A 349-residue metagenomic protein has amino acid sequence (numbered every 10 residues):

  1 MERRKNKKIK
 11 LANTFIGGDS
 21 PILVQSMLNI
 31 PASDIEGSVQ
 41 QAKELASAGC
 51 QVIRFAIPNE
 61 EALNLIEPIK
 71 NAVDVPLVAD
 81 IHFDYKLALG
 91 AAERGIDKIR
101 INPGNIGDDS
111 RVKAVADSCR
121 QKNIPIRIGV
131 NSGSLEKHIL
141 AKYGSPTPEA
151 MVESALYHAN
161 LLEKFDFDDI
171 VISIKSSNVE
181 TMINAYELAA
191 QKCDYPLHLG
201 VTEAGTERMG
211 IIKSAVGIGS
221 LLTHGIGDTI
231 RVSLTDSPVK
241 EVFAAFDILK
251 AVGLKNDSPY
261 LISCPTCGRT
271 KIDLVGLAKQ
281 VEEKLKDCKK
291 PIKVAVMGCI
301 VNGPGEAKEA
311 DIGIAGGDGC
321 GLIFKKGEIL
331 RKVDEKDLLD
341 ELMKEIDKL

Functional and structural regions predicted by a protein language model:
M1-M27, R120, E283: N-terminal amphipathic alpha-helix/helix-capping segment at the start of soluble metabolic enzymes
D19-G37, A56, V75-F83, I139-V152 (+1 more regions): Active-site mouth loops of central-metabolism enzymes
I22-L28, I53-F55, L77-I81, I99-I101 (+6 more regions): Hydrophobic faces of well-ordered beta-strands that scaffold small-molecule active sites in alpha/beta enzyme cores
N29, I35, A46-I69, R100-D108 (+1 more regions): Glycine-rich, proline-tolerant flexible connector loops at the mouths of alpha/beta enzymes
E60-I81, A114-I126, Y186-L197, V281-E283: Alpha-helix-loop-beta-strand connector modules within alpha/beta enzyme cores
V73-V75, E93-I99, R120-K122, A190-P196 (+4 more regions): Glycine-enriched alpha-helix->loop->beta-strand junction motifs that scaffold or abut catalytic
K86-R127: Hydrophobic or amphipathic alpha-helical targeting/insertion segments
N131, I139-K286: Catalytic alpha/beta core domains of metabolic enzymes, predominantly
